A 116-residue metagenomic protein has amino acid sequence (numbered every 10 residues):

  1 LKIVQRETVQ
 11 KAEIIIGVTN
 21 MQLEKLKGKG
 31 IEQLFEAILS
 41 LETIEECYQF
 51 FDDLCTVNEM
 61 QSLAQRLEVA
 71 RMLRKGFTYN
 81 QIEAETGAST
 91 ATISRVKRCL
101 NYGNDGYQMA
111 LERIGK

Functional and structural regions predicted by a protein language model:
L1-L41: General nucleic-acid-binding
E45-Q65: Short, Lys/Arg-enriched anionic-surface-contact patches
L63-F77: Short, amphipathic alpha-helical "recognition" segments used to contact nucleic acids or chromatin
Q81-T86: Short alpha-helical "recognition helix" segments of helix-turn-helix
K97-L100: DNA major-groove recognition helix of helix-turn-helix
N104-K116: Short Lys/Arg-enriched helix C-cap and helix-to-coil transition segments that create basic nucleic-acid-contact patches
